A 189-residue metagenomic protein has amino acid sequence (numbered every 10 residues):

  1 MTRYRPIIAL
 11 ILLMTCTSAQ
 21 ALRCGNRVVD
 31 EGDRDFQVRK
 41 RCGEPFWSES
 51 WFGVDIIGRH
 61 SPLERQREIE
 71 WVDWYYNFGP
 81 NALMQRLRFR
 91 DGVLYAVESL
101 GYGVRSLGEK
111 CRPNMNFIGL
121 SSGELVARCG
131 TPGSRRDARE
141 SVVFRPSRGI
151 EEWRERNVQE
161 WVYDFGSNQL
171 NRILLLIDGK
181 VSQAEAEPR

Functional and structural regions predicted by a protein language model:
M1-I8: Bacterial N-terminal signal peptides that target proteins for export
M14-S18: N-terminal signal peptide c-region/cleavage motif recognized by signal peptidases
A21-R189: Residues within mature, well-folded domains
